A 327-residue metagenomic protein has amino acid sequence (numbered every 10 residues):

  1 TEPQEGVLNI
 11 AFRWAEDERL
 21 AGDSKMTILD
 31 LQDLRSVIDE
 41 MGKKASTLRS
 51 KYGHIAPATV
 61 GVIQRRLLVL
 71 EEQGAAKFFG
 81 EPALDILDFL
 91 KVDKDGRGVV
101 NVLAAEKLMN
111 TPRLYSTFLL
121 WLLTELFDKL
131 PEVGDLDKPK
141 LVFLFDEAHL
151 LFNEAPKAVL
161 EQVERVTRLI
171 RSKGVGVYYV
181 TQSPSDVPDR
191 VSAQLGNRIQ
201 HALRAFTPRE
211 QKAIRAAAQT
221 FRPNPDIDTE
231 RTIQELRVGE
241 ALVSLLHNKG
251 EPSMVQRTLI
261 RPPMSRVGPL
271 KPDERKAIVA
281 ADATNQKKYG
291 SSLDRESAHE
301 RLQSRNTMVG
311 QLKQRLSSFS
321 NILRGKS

Functional and structural regions predicted by a protein language model:
T1-R165, E235-L236, A298: P-loop NTPase motor domains
A11-W14, R66-Q73, W121-K129, L151 (+9 more regions): Generic, well-ordered alpha-helical scaffold segments in large soluble proteins
S36, K51, A158-E161, A193-R198 (+2 more regions): Short secondary-structure boundary/capping segments
R66, N101-A104, V142-L144, Y178-Y179 (+3 more regions): Structured core elements
L90-K94, V133-D135, L169, D189-R190 (+2 more regions): Replace "in large, NTP-powered and nucleic-acid-processing enzymes" with "in large, NTP-powered factors and other
N110, E154-A158, A202-A205, A217 (+3 more regions): Short, contiguous acidic/charged loop-to-helix segments that flank catalytic cores in large enzymes
R165-E251: Conserved ATP-driven motor cores of ASCE-family P-loop NTPases powering translocation/secretion/packaging/pilus
I199, Q234-S327: Conserved P-loop NTPase motor module
